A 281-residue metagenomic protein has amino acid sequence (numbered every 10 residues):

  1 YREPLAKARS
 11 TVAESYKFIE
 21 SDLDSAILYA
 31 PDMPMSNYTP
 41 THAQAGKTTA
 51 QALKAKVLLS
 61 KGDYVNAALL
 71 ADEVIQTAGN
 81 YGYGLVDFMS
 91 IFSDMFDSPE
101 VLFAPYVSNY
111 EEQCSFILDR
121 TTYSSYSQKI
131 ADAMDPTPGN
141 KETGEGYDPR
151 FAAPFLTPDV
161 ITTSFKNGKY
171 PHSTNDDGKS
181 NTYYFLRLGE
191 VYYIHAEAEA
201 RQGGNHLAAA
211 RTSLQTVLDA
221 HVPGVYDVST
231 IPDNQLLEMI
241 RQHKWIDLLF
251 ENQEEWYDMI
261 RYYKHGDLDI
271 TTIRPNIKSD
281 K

Functional and structural regions predicted by a protein language model:
Y1-G189, R201-A209, D233-Q235: Structured, solvent-exposed acidic/aromatic patches
L102-A104, E190-Y193, M239, L249: Structural recognition of the beta-strand scaffold that forms the well-ordered cores of secreted hydrolase catalytic
C114-I117, Q128-K129, P136-K141, T230-K281: Long, intrinsically disordered, low-complexity segments
Y192, L207-P223: Active/binding-pocket-proximal capping segment
A196: Active-site-proximal region of nucleotide-activated glycan assembly enzymes, centered on histidine/acidic-rich loops
E199-R201, N205-T212, Y226-V228, F250: Extended hydrophobic-aromatic, low-complexity segments
